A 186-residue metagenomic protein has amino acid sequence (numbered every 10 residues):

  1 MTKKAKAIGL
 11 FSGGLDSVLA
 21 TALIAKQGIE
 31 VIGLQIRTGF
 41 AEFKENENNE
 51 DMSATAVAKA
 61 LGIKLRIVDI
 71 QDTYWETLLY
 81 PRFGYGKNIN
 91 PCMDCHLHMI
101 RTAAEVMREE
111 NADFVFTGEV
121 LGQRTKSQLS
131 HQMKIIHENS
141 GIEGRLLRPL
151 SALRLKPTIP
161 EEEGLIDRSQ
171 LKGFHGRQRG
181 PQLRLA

Functional and structural regions predicted by a protein language model:
M1-A186: ATP-dependent adenylation/nucleotidyltransferase module used to activate substrates
